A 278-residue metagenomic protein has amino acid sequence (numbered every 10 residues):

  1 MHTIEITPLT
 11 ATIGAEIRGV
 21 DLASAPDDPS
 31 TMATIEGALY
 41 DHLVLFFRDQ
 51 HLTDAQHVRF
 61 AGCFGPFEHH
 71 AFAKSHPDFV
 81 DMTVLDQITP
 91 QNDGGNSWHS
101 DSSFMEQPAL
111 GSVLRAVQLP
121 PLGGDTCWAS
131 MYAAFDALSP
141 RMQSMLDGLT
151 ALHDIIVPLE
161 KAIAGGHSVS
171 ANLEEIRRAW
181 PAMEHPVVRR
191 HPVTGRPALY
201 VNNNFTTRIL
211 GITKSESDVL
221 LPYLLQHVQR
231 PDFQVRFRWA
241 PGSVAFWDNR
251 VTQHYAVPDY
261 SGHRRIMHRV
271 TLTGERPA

Functional and structural regions predicted by a protein language model:
H2-V244, N249-A278: Non-heme Fe(II) oxygenase catalytic core, chiefly the N-lobe of the double-stranded beta-helix
